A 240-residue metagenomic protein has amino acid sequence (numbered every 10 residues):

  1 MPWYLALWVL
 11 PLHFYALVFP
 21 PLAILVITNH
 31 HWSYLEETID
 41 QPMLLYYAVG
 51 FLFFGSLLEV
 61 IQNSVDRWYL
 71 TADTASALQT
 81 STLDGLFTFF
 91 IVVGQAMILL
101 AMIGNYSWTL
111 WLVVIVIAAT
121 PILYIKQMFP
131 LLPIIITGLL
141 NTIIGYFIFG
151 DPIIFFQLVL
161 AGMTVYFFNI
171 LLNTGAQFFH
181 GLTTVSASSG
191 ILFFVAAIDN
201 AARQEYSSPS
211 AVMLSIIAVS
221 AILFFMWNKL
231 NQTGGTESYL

Functional and structural regions predicted by a protein language model:
M1-L78: N-terminal topogenic module of multi-pass integral membrane proteins
A6-V18, E59, T80-A96, P130-N141 (+3 more regions): Alpha-helical transmembrane segments of polytopic membrane proteins
P21-I24, T28-H31, V60-R67, A96-Y106 (+2 more regions): Transmembrane helix-loop junctions and nearby membrane-interface residues
L22-N29, P121-A176, L192-A201: Alpha-helical transmembrane segments in multipass membrane proteins, preferentially the mid-helix core
L35-L52, G104-V113, G150-V159, F178-L182 (+2 more regions): Membrane-interfacial loop-to-transmembrane alpha-helix junctions, especially the N-terminal start
Q79-I153: Membrane-proximal helix-loop-helix units in multi-pass membrane proteins
F155-L240: C-terminal transmembrane-bundle signature of multipass membrane proteins, characterized by strong activation on
